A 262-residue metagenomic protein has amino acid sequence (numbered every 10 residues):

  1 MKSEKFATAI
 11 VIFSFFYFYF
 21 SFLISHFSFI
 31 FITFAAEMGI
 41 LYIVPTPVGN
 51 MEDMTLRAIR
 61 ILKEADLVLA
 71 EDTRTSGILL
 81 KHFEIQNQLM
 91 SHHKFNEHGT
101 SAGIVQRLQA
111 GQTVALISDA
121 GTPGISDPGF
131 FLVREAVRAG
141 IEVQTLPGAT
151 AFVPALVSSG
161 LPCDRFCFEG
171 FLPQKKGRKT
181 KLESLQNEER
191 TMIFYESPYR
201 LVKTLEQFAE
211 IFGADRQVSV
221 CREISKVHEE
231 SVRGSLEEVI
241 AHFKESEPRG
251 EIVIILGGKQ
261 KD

Functional and structural regions predicted by a protein language model:
M1-K5, I12-I32: Short, basic, low-complexity termini and linkers enriched in Ser/Thr/Gly/Pro that act as targeting/leader peptides
T33, E37-K94: Glycine-rich, flexible N-terminal cofactor/catalytic loop recognition
F34, Q112-T113, T191, Y195-D262: A contiguous loop/helix-start segment that scaffolds small-molecule binding in enzyme catalytic cores
L62-V68, I141-V143, T191-M192: Short active-site oxyanion
H92-E97, L172-P173: Conserved helicase motor
S101-T150: Glycine/small-residue-rich loop that forms an oxyanion/phosphate-binding "nest" at active or ligand-binding sites
F131-E188: Class I SAM-dependent methyltransferase SAM-binding "motif I" and its flanking Rossmann-like core
